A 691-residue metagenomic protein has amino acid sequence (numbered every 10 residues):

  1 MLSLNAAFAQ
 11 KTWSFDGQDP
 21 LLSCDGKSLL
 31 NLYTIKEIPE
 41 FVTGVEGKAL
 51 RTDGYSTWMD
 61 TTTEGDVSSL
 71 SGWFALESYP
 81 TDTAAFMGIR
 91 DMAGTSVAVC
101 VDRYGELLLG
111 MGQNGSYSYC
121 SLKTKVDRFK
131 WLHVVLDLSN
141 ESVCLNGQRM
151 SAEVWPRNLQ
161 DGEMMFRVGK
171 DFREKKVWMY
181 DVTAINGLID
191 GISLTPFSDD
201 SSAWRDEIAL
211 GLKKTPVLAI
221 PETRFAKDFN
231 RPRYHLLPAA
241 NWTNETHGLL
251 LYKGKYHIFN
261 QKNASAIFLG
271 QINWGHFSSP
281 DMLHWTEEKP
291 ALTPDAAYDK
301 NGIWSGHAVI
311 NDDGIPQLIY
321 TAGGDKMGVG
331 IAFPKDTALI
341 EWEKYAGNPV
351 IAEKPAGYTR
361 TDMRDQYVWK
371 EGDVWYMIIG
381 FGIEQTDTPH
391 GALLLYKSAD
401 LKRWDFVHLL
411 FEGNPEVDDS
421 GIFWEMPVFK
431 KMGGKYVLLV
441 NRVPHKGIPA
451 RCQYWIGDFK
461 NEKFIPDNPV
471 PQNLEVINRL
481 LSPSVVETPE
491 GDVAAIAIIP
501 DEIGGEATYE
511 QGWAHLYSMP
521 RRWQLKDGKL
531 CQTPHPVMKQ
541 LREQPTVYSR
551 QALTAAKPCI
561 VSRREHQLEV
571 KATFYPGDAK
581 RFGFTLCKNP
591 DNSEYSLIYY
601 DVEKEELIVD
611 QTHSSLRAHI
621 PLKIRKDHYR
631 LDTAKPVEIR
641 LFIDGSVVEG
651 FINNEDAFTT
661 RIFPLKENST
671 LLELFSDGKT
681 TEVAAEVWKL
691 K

Functional and structural regions predicted by a protein language model:
K11-D19, S23-N31, V45, R51-Y117 (+2 more regions): Extracellular glycan-recognition modules
L50-T63, G94-S96, N114-L122, E174-K175 (+4 more regions): Secreted extracellular polysaccharide-interacting domains
G72, V134, V182, I189-L194 (+2 more regions): Extracellular beta-strand elements of beta-rich domains used for carbohydrate recognition/degradation or cell-matrix
W73, K123-V135, G162-E163, H628-R640: Trp-centered recognition loops
R90-V126, D601-K623: Trp/Tyr-centric glycan-recognition "aromatic platform" motifs on solvent-exposed beta-strand/loop surfaces
E153-L188, T660-A684: Flexible glycan-contacting loops in extracellular carbohydrate-active proteins
S202-D365, W369-D419, K431-I477, A497-R550 (+3 more regions): Beta-rich carbohydrate-recognition and catalytic domains
L218-E222, D458-N478, S484-K691: Beta-rich accessory regions
